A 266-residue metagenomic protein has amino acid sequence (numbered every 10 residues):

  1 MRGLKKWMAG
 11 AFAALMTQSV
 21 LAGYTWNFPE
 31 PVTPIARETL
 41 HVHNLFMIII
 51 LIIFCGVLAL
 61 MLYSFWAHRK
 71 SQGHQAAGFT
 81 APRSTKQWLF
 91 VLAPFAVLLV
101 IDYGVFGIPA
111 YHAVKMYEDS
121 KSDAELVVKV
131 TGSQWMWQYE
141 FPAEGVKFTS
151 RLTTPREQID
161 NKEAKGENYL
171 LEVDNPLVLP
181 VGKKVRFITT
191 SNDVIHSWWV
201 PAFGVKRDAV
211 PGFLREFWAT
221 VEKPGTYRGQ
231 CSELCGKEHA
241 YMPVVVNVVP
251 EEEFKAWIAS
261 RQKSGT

Functional and structural regions predicted by a protein language model:
M1-G23: N-terminal secretory/membrane targeting signals
K5-A9, L45, I49, K86-F90: Alpha-helical transmembrane segments of integral membrane proteins
A11, L51, C55, V91 (+1 more regions): Alpha-helical transmembrane spans of integral membrane proteins, capturing the lipid-embedded, hydrophobic core of TM
A22-H43, F65-T266: Non-transmembrane, membrane-proximal soluble domains of secreted or membrane proteins
E38-A59: Hydrophobic single transmembrane helices highlighted by the model
F54-K70: Alpha-helical transmembrane segments
